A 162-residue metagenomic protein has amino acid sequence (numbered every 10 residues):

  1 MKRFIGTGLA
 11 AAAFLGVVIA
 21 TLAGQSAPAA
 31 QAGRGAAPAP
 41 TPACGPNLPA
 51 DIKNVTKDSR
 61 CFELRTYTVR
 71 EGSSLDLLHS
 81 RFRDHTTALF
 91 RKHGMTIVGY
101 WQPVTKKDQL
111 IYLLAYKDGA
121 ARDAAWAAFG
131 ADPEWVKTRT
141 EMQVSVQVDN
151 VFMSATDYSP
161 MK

Functional and structural regions predicted by a protein language model:
M1-F4: Positively charged n-region of N-terminal signal peptides that target proteins for export
G6, T21-P133, E141-K162: Short S/T/G/P-rich N-terminal loop/turn motif that feeds into the first structured element of a domain
L9-A23: Bacterial N-terminal signal peptides
V136: Short, surface-exposed beta-strand/loop patches at domain edges that form aromatic-rich interfacial subsites
